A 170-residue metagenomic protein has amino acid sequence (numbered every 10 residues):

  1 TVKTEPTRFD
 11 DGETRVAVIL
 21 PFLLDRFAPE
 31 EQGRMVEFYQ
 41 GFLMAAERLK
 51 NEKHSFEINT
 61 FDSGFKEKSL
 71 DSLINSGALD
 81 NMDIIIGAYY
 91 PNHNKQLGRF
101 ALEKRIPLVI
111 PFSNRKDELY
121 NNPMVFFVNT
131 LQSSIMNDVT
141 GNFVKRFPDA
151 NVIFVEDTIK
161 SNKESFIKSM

Functional and structural regions predicted by a protein language model:
T1-L20, F27: Pro/Ala/Gly-rich low-complexity, hydrophilic intrinsically disordered segments
R15, D83-I84: Structural motif
I19-P21, F61, I153-E156: Short hydrophobic segments within beta-strands
P21, L43, E47-N51, N75-L79 (+2 more regions): Sec-exported extracytoplasmic/periplasmic mature domains
F27-Q40, S161-S165: Glycine- and acidic-residue-enriched helix-capping/strand-helix junction motifs
M35-D62: Signal peptide-proximal N-terminal region of secreted/periplasmic/extracellular or secretory-lumen proteins
E67-D83: Short, well-structured alpha-helical segments in soluble
I86-G87, H93-V155, K160-F166: Extracytoplasmic ligand/sensor domains, especially the bilobed periplasmic-binding protein
